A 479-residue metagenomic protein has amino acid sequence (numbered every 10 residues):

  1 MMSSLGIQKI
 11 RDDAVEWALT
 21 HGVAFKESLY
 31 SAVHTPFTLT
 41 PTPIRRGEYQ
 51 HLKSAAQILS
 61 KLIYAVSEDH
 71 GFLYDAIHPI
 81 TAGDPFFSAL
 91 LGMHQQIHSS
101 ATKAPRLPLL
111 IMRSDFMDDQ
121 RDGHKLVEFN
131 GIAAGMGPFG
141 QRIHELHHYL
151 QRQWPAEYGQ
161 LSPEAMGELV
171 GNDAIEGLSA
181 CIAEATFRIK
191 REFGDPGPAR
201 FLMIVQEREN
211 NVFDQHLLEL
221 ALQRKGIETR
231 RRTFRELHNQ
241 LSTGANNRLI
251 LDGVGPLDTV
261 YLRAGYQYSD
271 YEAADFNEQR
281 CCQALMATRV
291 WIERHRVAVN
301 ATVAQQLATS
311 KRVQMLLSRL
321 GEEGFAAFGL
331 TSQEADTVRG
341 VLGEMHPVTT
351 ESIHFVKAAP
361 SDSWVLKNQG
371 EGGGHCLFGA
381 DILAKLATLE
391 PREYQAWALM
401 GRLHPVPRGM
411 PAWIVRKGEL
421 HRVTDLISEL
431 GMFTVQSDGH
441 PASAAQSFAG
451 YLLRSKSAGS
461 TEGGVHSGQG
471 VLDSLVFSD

Functional and structural regions predicted by a protein language model:
M1-D479: Preference for protein termini
